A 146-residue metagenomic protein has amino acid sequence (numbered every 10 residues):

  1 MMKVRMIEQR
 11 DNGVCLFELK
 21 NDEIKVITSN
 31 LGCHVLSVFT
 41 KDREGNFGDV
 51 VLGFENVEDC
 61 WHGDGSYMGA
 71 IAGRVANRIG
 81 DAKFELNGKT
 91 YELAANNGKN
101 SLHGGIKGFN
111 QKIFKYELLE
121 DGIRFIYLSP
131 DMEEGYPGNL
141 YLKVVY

Functional and structural regions predicted by a protein language model:
M1-V145: Surface-exposed acidic/polar loop and edge beta-strand patches at domain peripheries
